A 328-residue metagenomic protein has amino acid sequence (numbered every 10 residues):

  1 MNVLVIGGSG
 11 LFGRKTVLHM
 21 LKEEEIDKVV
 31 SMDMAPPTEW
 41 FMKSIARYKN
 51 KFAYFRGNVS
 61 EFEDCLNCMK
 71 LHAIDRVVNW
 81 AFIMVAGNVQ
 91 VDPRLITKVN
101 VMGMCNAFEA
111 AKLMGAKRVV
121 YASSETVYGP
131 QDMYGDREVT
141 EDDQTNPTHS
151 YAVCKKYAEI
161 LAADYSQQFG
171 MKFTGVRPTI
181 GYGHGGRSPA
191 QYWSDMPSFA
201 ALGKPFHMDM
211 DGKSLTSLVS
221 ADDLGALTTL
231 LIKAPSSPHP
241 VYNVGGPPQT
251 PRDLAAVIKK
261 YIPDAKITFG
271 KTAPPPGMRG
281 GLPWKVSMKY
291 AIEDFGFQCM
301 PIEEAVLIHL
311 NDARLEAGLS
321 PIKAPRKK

Functional and structural regions predicted by a protein language model:
V3-K22: N-terminal Rossmann NAD(P)H-binding glycine-rich loop of SDR-like oxidoreductase domains
E23, I302-K328: Amphipathic terminal alpha-helices
R56-V99: NAD(P)H-binding glycine-rich loop region in Rossmannoid oxidoreductase-like domains and their noncatalytic homologs
V89, Q144, F173-G181, D195-V219: A conserved pocket-lining segment of Rossmann-fold NAD(P)-dependent short-chain dehydrogenase/reductase
M102-S150: Conserved Rossmann-fold NAD(P)-dependent oxidoreductase catalytic core, especially the SDR/UDP-sugar
S123-S124, E159-H184: Conserved beta-loop-beta element that borders a ligand/cofactor-binding pocket
K156, F169, G181-S194, A221-D222 (+1 more regions): Glycine/proline-rich active-site loop of Rossmann-fold NAD(P)-dependent oxidoreductases
M196, A200, L230-P275, S320-K328: Mid/C-terminal beta-alpha module of Rossmann-like enzyme folds, strongest in SDR-family dehydrogenases/epimerases
